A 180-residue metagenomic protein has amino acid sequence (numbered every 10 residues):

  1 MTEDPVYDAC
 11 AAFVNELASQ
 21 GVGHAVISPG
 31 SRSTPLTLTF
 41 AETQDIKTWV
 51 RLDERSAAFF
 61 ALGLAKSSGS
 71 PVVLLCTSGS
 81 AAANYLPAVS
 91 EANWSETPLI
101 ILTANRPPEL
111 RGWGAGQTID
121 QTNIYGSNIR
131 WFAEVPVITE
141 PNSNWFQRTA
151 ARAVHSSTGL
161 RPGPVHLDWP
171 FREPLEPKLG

Functional and structural regions predicted by a protein language model:
M1-G180: N-terminal alpha/beta PP-like core and its mobile active-site loop of ThDP/TPP-dependent enzymes
